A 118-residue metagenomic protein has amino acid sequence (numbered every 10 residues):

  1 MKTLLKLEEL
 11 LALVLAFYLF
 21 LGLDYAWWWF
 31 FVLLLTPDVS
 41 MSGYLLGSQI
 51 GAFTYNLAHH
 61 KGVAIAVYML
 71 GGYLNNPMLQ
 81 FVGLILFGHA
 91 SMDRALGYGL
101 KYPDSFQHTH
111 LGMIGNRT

Functional and structural regions predicted by a protein language model:
M1-T118: N-terminal membrane-targeting hydrophobic helices
